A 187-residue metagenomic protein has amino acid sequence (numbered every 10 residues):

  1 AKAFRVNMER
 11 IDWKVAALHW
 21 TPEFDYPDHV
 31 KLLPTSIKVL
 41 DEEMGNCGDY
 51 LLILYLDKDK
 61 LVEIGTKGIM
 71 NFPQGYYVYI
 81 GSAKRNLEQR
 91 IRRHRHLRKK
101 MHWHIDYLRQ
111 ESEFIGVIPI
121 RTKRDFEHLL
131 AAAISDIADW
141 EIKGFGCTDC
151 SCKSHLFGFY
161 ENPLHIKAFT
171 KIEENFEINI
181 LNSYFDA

Functional and structural regions predicted by a protein language model:
K2-W13: Extreme N-terminal basic, low-complexity initiation segments that serve as generic localization/processing leaders
W13-H96, I118-D125, P163-A187: GIY-YIG nuclease catalytic motif and its immediate N-terminal context
G48, G75, H104, E113 (+1 more regions): Residues that flank catalytic or metal-binding motifs in active/ligand-binding sites
L97, R109-Q110: Function-critical acidic carboxylates
R98-W103: Cytochrome P450 catalytic domain signature, combining two hallmark sequence patches
E111-C152: Mid-chain, well-packed structural core segment of small domains
L156-L164: Residue- and microsegment-level detector for short, conserved "hotspots" that frame catalytic or cofactor-binding
